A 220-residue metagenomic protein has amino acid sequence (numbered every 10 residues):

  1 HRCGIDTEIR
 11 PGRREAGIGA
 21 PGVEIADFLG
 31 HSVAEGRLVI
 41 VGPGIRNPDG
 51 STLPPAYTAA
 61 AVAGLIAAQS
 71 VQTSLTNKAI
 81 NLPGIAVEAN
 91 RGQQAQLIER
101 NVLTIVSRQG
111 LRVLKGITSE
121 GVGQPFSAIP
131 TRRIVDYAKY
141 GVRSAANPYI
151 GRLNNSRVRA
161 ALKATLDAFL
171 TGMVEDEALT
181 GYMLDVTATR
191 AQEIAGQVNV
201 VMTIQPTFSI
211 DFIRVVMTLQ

Functional and structural regions predicted by a protein language model:
H1-L153, F169, T187: A glycine- and small-residue-enriched flexible loop/hinge signal that marks low-structured segments
S144-G151, G172-L179, D211: Intrinsically disordered or highly flexible coil/loop and linker segments, enriched in small and charged/polar residues
N154-L162, R190, I194: Short amphipathic alpha-helical interaction segments
R157-T180: Short, hydrophobic/π-rich interface segment
E177-G196: Long, charged, glycine-rich C-terminal linkers/tails
R190-Q220: C-terminal edge-of-domain segments
